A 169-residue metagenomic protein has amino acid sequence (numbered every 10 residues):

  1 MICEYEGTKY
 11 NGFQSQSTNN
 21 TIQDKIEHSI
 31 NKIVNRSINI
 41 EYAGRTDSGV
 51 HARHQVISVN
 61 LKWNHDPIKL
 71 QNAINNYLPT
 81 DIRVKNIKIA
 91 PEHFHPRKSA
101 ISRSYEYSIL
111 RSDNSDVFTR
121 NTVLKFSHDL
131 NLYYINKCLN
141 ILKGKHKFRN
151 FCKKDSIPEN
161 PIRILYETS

Functional and structural regions predicted by a protein language model:
M1-S169: Structured-RNA-binding interfaces characteristic of tRNA pseudouridine synthases
